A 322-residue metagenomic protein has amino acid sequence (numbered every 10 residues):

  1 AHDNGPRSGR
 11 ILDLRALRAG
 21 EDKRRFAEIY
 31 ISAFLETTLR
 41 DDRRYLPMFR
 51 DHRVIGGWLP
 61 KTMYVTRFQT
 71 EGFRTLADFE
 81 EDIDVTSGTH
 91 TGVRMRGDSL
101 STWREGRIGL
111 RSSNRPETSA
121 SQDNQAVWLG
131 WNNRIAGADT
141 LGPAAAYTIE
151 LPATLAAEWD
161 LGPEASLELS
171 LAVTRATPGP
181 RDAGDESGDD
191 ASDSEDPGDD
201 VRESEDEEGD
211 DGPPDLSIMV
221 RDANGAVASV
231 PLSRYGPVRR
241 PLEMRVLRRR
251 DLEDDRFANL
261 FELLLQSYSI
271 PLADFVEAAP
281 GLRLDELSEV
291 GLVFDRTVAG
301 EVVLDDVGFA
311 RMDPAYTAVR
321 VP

Functional and structural regions predicted by a protein language model:
A1-E150, G162-E168, M312, Y316-V321: Alpha/beta-hydrolase-fold serine-hydrolase catalytic core, especially in secreted/extracellular enzymes
L14-R15, R250, L287: General secondary-structure edge motif
A16-G20, D255, L292: Residue-level detector of alpha-helix boundaries and kinks
A19, D42, D160, P231 (+1 more regions): Alpha-helix initiation/capping motif
D139-G281, F294-R320: Extracellular ligand-binding interfaces
G281-G291: Noncatalytic modules at the cell exterior or secretory-pathway interfaces, chiefly beta-strand-rich lectin/adhesion
